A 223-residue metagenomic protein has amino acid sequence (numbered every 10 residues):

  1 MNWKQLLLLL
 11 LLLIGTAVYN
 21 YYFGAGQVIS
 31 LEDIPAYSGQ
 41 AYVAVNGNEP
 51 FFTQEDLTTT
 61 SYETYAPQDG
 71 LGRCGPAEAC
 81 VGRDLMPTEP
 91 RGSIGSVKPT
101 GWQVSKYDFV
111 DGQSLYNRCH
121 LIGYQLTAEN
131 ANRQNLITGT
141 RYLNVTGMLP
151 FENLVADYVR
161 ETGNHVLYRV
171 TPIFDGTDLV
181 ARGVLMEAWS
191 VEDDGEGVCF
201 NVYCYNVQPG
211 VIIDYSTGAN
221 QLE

Functional and structural regions predicted by a protein language model:
M1-Q5: Positively charged n-region of N-terminal signal peptides that target proteins for export
L6-Y21: Hydrophobic membrane-insertion alpha-helices, especially the h-region of bacterial N-terminal signal peptides
V18-Y21, A36, A41, V202-C204 (+1 more regions): Intrinsically disordered, low-complexity N-terminal regions enriched in serine/proline/glycine with scattered basic
F23-S61: N-terminal, intrinsically disordered, polar/charged segments of Gram-positive cell-envelope systems that serve as
E55-E223: Domain-level detector of nuclease and nuclease-like folds in predominantly extracellular/periplasmic contexts
